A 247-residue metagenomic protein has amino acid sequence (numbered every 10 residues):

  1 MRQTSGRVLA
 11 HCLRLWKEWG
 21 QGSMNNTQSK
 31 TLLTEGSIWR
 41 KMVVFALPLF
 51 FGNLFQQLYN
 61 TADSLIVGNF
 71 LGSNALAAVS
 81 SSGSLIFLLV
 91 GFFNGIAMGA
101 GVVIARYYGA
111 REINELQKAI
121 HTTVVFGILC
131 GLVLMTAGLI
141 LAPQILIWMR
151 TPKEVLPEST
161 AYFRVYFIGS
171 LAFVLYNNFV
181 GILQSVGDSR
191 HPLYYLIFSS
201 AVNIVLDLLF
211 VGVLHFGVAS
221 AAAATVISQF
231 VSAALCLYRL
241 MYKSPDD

Functional and structural regions predicted by a protein language model:
R2-A46, I104-L171, V213-D247: Short alpha-helical transmembrane segments in multi-pass integral membrane proteins
W39-L58, A62, L85-F92, I168 (+1 more regions): Residue-level signal for short hydrophobic patches within transmembrane helices of multi-pass membrane transporters
V44, V67-F87, E154-E158, V218-A219: Interfacial/gating helices of multi-pass transporter permease domains
L49, N53, L65, V102 (+5 more regions): Transmembrane alpha-helix boundary and packing residues in multipass membrane permease domains and related
L54, L58-A77, L146-K153, L209-F216: Helix-terminus/linker motif at the lipid-water interface of multi-pass membrane proteins
L76-T136, F173-P192: Small-residue-rich hydrophobic transmembrane alpha-helices
L88-G91, N203-D207, A233-L237: Hydrophobic transmembrane alpha-helices of multi-pass small-molecule transporters
G127, I182-L206, A223-V226: Alpha-helical transmembrane segments of multi-pass membrane transporters/permeases
